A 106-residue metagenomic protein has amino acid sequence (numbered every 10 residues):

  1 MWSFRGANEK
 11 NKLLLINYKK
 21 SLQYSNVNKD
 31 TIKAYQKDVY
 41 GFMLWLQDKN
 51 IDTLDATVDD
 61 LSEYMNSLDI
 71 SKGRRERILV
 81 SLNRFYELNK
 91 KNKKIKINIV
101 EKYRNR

Functional and structural regions predicted by a protein language model:
W2-F4, L15-R106: N-terminal core-binding DNA-recognition domain of tyrosine recombinases/integrases
